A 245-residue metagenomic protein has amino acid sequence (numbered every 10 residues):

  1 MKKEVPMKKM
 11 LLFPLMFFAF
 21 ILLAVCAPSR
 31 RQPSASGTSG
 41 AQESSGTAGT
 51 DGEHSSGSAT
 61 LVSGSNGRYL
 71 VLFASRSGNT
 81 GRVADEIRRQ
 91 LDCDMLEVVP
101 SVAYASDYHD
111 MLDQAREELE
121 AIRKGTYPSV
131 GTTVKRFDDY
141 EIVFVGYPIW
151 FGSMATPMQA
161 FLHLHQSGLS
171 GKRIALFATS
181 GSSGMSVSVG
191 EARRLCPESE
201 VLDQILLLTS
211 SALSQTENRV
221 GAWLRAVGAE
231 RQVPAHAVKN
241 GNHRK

Functional and structural regions predicted by a protein language model:
K3-P14: Bacterial N-terminal signal peptides that target proteins for export
F13, G64-G67, L162-H165: C-terminal/domain-terminus segments
P14-L22: Bacterial N-terminal signal peptides
A27-V145, M154, G221-K245: N-terminal beta1-alpha1-beta2 submodule of the flavodoxin-like/Rossmannoid cofactor-binding fold
R76-N79, P100-Y104, I149-S153, S180-G184 (+1 more regions): Solvent-exposed loop/turn segments at secondary-structure junctions within structured extracellular/periplasmic domains
D94-M95, S199-L207: Short beta-strand elements in bilobed, periplasmic/extracellular small-molecule ligand-binding domains
L112-E198: Helix-loop-strand module that forms the ligand-binding subsite of alpha/beta enzymes
S170, G181-M185, A212-R225: Conserved N-terminal glycine/acidic-rich loop preference
